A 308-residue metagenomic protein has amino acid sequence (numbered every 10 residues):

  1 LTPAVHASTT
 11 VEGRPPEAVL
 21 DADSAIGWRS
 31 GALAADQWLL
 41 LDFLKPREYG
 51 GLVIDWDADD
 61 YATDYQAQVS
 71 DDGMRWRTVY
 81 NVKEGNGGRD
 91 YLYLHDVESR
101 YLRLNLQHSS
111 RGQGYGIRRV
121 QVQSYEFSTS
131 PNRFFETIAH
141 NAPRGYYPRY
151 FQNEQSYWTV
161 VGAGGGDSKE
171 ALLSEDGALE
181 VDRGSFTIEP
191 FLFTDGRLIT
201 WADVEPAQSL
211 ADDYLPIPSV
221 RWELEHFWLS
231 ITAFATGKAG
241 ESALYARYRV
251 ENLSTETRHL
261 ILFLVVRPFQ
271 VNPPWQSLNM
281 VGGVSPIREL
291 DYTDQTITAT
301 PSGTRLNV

Functional and structural regions predicted by a protein language model:
L1-D21: Predominantly extracellular/luminal regions of secreted and cell-surface proteins, especially disulfide-bonded
P3-A4, N81, A207: Short, surface-exposed loop motifs enriched in S/T, G, D/E and P with embedded aromatic residues
P3-V5, L39, Y65, L102 (+3 more regions): A broad, low-specificity signal marking well-ordered, structured residues that form hydrophobic/aromatic
A7-T9, W56-D59, N81-G88, A235-G237 (+1 more regions): Short, solvent-exposed aromatic-acidic interface loops
R14-F135: Aromatic, loop-rich ligand-recognition surfaces of beta-strand-rich domains
A18-V19, G112-Q113, R119-V308: Terminal accessory carbohydrate-recognition/targeting modules of carbohydrate-active enzymes
